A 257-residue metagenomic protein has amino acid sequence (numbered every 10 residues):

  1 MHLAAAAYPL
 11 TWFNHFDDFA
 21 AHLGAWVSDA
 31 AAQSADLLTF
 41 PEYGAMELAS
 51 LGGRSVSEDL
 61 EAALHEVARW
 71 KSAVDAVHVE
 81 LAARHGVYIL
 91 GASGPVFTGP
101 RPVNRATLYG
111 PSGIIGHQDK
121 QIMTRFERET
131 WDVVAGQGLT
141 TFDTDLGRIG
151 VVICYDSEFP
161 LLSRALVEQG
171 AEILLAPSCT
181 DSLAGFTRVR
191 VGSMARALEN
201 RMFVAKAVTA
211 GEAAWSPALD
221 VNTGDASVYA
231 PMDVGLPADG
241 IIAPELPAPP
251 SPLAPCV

Functional and structural regions predicted by a protein language model:
M1-F13, T39, R105, H117 (+2 more regions): Active-site-proximal beta-strand elements of phosphoester/diester hydrolases
A7, G110, A230-M232: Residue-level signal for short segments within beta-strands and strand-turn junctions of well-structured beta-sheet
F16-P111, S182-G192: Cys-nucleophile CN-hydrolase/nitrilase-fold catalytic domain and related Cys-dependent amidase chemistry that acts on
L38-E42, I89-S93, V152, L174-P177 (+1 more regions): Active-site neighborhood of phospho(di)ester-bond hydrolases with catalytic His/Asp-centered motifs
W70-V87, E158-P252: CN hydrolase (nitrilase-like) catalytic-core segments centered on the catalytic cysteine and neighboring Lys/Glu
G91, R105-L108, T140, K206 (+2 more regions): Short beta-strand scaffold segments in enzyme catalytic cores
F97-Q169, S182-G192: Active-site catalytic loop in hydrolytic enzyme cores
S112, Q118, G240-L246, C256: Short hydrophobic alpha-helix segments
